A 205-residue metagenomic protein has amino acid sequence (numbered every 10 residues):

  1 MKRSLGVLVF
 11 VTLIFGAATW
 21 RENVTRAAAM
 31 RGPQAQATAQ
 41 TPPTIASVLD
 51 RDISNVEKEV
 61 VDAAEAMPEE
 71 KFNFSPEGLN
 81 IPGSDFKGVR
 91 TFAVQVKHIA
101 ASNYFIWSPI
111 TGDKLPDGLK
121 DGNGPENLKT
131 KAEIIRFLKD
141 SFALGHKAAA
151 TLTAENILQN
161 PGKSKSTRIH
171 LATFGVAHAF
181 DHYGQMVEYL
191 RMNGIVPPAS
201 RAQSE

Functional and structural regions predicted by a protein language model:
M1-S4: Positively charged n-region of N-terminal signal peptides that target proteins for export
L8-A17: Bacterial N-terminal signal peptides
T19-Q34: Signal peptide processing junction and immediate N-terminal pro/mature segment of secreted/exported proteins
M30-T44: N-terminal pre-domain segments of enzymes
D50, S54, K58-V61, N73-G122 (+1 more regions): Short, contiguous alpha-helical
K58, D62, A66, A143-K147 (+1 more regions): A generic structural signal for well-ordered alpha-helical segments enriched in polar/charged residues
P68-F72, T111, A150, A154-I157: Short, flexible helix-adjacent loops and helix caps
P125-N160, H170-H182: Acidic/histidine-rich alpha-helical segments that form the ligand environment of transition-metal centers
